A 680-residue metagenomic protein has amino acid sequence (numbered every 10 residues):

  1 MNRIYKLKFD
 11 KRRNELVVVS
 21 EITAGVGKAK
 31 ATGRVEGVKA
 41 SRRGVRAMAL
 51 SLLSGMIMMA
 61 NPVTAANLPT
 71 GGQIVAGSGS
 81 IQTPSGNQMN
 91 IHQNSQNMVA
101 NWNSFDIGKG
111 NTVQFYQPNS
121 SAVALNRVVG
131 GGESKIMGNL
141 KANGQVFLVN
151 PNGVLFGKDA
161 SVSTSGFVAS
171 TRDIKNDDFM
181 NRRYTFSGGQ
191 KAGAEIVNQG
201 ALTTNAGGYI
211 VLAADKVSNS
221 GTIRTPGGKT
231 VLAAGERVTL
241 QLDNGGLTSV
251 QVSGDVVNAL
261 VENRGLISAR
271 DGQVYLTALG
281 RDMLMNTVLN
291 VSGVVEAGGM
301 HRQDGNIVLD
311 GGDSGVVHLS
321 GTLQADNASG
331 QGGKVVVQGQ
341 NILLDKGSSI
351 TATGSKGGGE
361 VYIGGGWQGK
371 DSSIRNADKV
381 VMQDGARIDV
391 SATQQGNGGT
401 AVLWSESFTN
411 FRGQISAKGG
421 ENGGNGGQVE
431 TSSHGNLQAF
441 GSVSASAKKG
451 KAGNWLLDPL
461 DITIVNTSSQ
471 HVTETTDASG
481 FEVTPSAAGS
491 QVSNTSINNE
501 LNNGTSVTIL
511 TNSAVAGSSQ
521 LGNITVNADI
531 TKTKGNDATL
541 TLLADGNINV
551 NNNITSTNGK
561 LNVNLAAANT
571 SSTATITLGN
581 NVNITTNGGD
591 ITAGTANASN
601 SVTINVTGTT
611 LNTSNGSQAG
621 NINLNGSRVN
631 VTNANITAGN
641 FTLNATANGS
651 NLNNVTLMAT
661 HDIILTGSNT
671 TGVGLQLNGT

Functional and structural regions predicted by a protein language model:
N2, E15, S20, A24-K28 (+1 more regions): Extracellular and secretory-pathway beta-repeat/beta-biased strand scaffolds
D10-K11: Short, acidic, Ser/Thr-enriched surface-loop or helix-capping motifs
